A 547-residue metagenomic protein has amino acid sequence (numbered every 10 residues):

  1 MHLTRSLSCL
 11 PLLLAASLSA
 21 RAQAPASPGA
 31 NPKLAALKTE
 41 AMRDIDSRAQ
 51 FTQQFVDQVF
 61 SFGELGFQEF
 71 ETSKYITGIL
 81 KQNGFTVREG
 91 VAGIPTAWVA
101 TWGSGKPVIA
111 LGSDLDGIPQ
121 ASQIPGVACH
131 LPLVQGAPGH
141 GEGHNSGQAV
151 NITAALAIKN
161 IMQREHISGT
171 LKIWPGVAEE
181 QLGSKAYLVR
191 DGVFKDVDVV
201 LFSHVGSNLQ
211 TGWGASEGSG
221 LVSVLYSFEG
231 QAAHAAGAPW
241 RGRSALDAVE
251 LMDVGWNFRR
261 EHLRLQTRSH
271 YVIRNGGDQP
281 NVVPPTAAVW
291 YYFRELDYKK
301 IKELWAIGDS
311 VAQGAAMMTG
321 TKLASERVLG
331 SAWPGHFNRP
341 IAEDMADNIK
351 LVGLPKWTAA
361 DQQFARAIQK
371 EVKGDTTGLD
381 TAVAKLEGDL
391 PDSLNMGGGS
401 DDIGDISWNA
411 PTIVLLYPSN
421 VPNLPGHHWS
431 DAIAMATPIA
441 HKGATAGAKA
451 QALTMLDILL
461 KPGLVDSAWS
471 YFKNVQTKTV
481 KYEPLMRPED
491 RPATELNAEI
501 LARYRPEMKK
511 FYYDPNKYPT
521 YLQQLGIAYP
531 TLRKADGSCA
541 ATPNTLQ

Functional and structural regions predicted by a protein language model:
M1-S6: Positively charged n-region of N-terminal signal peptides that target proteins for export
S8-S17: Bacterial N-terminal signal peptides
L18-A22: Sec/Tat signal peptide C-region and signal peptidase I cleavage site
A24-H140, A149-T170: Acidic/His- and Gly-rich active-site-bordering loop/insert found across diverse amide/peptide-bond hydrolases
P25, D247-Q547: Metal-dependent amide/peptide-bond hydrolase catalytic core, centered on the "pita-bread" metallohydrolase fold
D44-T52, V56, F60-G63, G84 (+7 more regions): Sec/Tat-exported extracytoplasmic proteins
V59, L80, A100, L111 (+10 more regions): Divalent metal-coordination and catalytic microenvironments
L131-G139, N145-S146, M162-P284, R294 (+1 more regions): Histidine/acidic-residue-rich, glycine-tolerant segments that coordinate divalent metal ions
